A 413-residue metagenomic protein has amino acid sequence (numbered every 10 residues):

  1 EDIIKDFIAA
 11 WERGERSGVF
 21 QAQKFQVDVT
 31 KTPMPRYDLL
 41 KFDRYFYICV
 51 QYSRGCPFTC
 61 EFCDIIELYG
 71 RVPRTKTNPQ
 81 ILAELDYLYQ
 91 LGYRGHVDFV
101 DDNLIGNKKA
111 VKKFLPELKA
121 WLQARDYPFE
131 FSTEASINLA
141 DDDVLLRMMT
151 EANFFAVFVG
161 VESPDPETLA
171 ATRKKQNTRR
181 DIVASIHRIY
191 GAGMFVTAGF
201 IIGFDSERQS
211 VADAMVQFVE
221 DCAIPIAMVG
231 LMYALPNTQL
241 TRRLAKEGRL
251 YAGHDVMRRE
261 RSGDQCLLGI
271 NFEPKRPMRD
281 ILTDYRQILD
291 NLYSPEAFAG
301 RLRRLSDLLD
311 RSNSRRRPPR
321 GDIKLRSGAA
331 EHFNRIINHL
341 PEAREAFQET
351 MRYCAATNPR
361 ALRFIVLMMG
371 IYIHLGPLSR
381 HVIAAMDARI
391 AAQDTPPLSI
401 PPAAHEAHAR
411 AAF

Functional and structural regions predicted by a protein language model:
E1-D28, L231, N237: Glycine-rich beta-alpha loop elements in corrinoid/cobalamin-binding modules across cobalamin-dependent enzymes
D2-D6, V27, A184, Q239 (+1 more regions): Generic recognition of short, well-ordered alpha-helical interface segments
F7-W11, L85, L118, I288: Hydrophobic "lid"/C-terminal helical patch of Rossmann-like NAD(P)-dependent dehydrogenase/epimerase domains
I8-R16, Q217-I226: Basic phosphate/pyrophosphate-binding loop/patch that engages nucleotide-derived ligands
S17-F20, V97, E130, T197 (+2 more regions): Acidic/polar loop patches that form or flank catalytic/metal-binding clefts of enzymes that bind anionic ligands
T30-T197, I202-Q217, A245, G253: Radical SAM [4Fe-4S] cluster-binding motif and immediate context
F58, K108-K109, E167-T172, I202-S210 (+2 more regions): Flexible glycine/acidic-rich beta-alpha junction loops that bind and position SAM and/or redox cofactors in anaerobic
D255-F413: Radical SAM enzyme core and accessory elements
